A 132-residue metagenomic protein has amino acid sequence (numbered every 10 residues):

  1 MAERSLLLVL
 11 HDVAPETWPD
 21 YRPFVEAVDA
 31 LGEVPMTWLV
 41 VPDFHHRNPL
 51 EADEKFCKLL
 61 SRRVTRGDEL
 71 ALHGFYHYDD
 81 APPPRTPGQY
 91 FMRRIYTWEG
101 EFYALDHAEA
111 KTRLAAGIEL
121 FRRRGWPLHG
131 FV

Functional and structural regions predicted by a protein language model:
M1-E69: Active-site beta->alpha N-cap acidic-glycine motif
A2-S5, M36-V40, I95-W98, E119-R124: A short alpha-helix capping/helix-coil boundary motif
H11, H73, F131: Conserved, mostly hydrophobic/aromatic
A14-P19, L72-F75, Y96-G100: Short, mixed-charge, low-aromatic patches
A30-E33, G88-F91, T112-A115: Short hydrophobic/aromatic-rich motifs at helix boundaries and adjacent loops
E69-G88: Short, solvent-exposed beta-strand-terminating loops
P84-L105: Active-site gating loops and adjacent loop-to-helix segments of metal-dependent hydrolytic enzymes
E101-V132: Catalytic domains of cell-wall/extracellular-matrix polysaccharide-remodeling enzymes, centered on de-N-acetylation
